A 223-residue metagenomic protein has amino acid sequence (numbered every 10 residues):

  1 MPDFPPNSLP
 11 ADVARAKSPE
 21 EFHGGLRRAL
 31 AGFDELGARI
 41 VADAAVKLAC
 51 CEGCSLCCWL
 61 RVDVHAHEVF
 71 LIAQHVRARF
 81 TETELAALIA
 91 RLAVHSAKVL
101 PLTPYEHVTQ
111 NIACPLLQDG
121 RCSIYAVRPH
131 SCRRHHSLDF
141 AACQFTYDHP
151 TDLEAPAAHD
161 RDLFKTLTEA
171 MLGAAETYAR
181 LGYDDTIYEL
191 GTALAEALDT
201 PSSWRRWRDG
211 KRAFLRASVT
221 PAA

Functional and structural regions predicted by a protein language model:
M1-A223: Short loop/turn segments that flank or connect secondary-structure elements
